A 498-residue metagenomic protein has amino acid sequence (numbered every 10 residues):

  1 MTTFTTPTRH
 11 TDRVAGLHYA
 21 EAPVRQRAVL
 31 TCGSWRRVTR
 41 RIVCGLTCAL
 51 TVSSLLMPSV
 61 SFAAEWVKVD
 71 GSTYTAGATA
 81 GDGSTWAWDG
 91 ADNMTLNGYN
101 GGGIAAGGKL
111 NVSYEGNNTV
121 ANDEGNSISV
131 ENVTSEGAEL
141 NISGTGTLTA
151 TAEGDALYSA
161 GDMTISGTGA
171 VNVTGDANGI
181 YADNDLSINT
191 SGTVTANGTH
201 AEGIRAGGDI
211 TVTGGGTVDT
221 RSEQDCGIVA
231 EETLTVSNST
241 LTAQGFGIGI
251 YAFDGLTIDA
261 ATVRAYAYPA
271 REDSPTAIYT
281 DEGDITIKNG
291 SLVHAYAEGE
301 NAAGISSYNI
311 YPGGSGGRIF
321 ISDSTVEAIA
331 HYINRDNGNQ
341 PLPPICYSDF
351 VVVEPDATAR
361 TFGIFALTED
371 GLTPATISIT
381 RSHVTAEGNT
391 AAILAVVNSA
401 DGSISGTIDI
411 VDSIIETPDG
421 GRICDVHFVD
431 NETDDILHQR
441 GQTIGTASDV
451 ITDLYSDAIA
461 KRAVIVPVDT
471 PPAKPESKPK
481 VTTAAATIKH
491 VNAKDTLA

Functional and structural regions predicted by a protein language model:
T3-T39, V60-F62, E432, L437 (+1 more regions): Intrinsically disordered, low-complexity repeat and linker tracts
V38-A49: Alpha-helical transmembrane segments
L46, V52-S61: C-terminal segment of classical bacterial N-terminal signal peptides
F62-P472, I488: A composition-driven surface/loop motif
